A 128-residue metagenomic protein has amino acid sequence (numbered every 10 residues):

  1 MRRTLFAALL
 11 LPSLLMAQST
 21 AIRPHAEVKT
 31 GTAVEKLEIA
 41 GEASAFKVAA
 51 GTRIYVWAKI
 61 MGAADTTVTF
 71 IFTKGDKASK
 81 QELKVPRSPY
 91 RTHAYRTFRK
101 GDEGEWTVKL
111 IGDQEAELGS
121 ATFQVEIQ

Functional and structural regions predicted by a protein language model:
T4-L14: Sec-dependent N-terminal signal peptides
Q18-A50: Short, compositionally biased P/S/T/A/G/V-rich stretches that sit at domain boundaries
G51, D65, E103-E105: Extracellular Ig-like/FN3 beta-sandwich strand-entry sites
R53-M61: Short edge beta-strand/loop segments characteristic of extracellular beta-sandwich folds
W57, Y90-F98: Exposed aromatic-hydrophobic patches
F70-K74, L110: Conserved aromatic beta-strand anchor motif in extracellular beta-sandwich/beta-rich domains
K77-S88: Solvent-exposed serine/threonine-rich low-complexity stretches and specific carbohydrate-binding patches
R99, T107-V125: Short, exposed beta-strand-loop hairpins at the edges of beta-sheets in extracellular/periplasmic proteins
